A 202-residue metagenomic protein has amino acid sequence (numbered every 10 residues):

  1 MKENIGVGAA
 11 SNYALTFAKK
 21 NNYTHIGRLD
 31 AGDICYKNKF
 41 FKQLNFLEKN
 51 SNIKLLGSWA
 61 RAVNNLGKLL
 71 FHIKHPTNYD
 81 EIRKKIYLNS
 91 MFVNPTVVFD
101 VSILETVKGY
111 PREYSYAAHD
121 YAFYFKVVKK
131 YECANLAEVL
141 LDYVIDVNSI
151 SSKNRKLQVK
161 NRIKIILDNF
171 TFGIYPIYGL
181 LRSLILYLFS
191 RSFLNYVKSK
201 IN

Functional and structural regions predicted by a protein language model:
M1-N21, K42: Glycine-rich, basic loop-to-helix element that forms the pyrophosphate-binding segment of sugar-nucleotide handling
I5, D33-I34, A60, Y114: Acidic metal-phosphate-binding loop of nucleotide-sugar-dependent transferases
Y23, S51-I53, Y131: Short, high-confidence coil segments that cap the C-terminus of an alpha-helix and link into the following beta-strand
Y23-G32: Short beta-strand-to-loop acidic/aromatic patch adjacent to the donor-nucleotide binding site
Y36-K37, D100: GHKL-family ATP-binding catalytic core of two-component histidine kinases
N38-L70: Conserved donor NDP-sugar-binding/catalytic core segment of glycosyltransferases
H72-L157, N161, I165: Conserved nucleotide-sugar donor-binding catalytic segment
S152-N202: Non-catalytic, C-terminal membrane-associated alpha-helical segments of glycosyltransferases
